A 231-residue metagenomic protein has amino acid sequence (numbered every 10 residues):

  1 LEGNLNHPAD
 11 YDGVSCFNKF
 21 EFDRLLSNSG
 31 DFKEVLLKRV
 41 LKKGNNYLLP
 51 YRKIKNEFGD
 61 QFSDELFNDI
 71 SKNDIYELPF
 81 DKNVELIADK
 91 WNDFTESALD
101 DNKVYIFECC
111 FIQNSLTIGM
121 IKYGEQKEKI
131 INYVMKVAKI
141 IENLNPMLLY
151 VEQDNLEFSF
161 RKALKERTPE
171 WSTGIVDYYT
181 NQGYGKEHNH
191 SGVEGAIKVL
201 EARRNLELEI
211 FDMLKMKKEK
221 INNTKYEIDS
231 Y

Functional and structural regions predicted by a protein language model:
L1-I75, K82: N-terminal phosphate/diphosphate-binding loop that engages ATP/GTP or pyrophosphate donors across diverse enzyme folds
L1-Y11, N92-K139, N223-T224, I228: Conserved, well-structured beta-alpha core segment at the onset of a catalytic domain
N68-N102: Phosphate-binding/switch loop-helix module in NTP-utilizing enzymes
N73-E85, S115-E128, V193-E194: Surface-exposed cleft-lining segments at the edges of enzyme active sites
V84-N92, G124-V137, A196-E207, Y231: Well-ordered, non-membrane alpha-helical segments in soluble/globular domains
A98-K103, K136-L149, R203-K220: A structural motif corresponding to the C-terminal end of an alpha-helix and its immediate exit/capping segment
F107-C110, K127-N181: Conserved phosphate-donor/acceptor-positioning beta-strand/loop module used by diverse small-molecule
G174-Y231: NTP-dependent small-molecule kinase module
